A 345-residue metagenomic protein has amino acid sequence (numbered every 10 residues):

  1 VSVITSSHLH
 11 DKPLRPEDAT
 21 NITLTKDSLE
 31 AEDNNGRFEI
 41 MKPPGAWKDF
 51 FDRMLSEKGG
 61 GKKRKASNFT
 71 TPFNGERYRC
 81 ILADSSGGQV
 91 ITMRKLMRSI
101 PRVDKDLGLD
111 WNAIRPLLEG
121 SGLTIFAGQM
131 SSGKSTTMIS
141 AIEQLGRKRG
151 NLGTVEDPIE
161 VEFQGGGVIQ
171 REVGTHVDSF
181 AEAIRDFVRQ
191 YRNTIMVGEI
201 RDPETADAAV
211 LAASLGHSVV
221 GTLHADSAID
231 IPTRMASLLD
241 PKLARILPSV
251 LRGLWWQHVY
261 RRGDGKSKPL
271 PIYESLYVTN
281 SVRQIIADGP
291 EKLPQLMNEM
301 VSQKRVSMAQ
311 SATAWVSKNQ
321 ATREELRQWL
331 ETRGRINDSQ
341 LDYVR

Functional and structural regions predicted by a protein language model:
V1-R345: Short, flexible helix-loop junctions that flank or precede catalytic/ligand sites
